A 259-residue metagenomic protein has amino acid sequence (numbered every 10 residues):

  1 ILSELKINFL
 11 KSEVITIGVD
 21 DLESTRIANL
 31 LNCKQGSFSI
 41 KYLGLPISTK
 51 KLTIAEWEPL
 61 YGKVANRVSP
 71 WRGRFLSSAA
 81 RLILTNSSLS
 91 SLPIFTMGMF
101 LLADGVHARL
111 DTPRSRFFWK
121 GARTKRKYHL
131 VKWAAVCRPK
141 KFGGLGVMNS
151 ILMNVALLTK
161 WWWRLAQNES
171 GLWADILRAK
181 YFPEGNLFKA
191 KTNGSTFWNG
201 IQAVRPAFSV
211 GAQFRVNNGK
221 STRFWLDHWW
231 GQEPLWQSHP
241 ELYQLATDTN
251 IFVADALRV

Functional and structural regions predicted by a protein language model:
I1-V259: A helix-boundary/hinge signal
